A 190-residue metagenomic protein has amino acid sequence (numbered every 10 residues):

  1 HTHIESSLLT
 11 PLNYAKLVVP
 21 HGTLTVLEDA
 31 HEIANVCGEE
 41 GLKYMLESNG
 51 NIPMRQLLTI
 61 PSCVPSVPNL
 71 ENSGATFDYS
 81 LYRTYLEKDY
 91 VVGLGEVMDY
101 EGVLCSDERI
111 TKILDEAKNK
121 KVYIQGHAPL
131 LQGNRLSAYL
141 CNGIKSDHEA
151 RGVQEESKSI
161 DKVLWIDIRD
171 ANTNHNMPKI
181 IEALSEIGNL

Functional and structural regions predicted by a protein language model:
H1-A15: Di-metal (Zn2+ and/or Mg2+/Mn2+) metal-binding site signature of metallo-dependent hydrolases with the MBL/beta-CASP
H1-E5, L58-P65, P129-L130, S137: Short N-terminal helix-initiation segments at or just after the protein's N-terminus
H1-H3, H21, H31, H127 (+2 more regions): Histidine (H) residue identity feature
S7-L9, A34-C37, T173-N174: Acidic-and-aromatic substrate-binding clefts and catalytic sites of carbohydrate-active enzymes
A15-Y123, G188: Divalent-metal coordination cores built from histidine and acidic residues
T76-E96, G102-I168, N172-L190: Histidine/acidic residue-rich metal-binding segments in metalloenzymes
